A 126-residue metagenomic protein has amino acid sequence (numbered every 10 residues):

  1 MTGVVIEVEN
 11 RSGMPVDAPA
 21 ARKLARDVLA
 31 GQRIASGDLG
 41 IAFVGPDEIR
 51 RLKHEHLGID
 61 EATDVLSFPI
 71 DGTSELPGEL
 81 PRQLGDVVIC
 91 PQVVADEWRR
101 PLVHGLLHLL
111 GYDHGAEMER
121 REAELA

Functional and structural regions predicted by a protein language model:
M1-P101, L106-A126: An acidic/histidine-cluster motif and surrounding catalytic segment that typifies divalent-metal-assisted enzyme active
